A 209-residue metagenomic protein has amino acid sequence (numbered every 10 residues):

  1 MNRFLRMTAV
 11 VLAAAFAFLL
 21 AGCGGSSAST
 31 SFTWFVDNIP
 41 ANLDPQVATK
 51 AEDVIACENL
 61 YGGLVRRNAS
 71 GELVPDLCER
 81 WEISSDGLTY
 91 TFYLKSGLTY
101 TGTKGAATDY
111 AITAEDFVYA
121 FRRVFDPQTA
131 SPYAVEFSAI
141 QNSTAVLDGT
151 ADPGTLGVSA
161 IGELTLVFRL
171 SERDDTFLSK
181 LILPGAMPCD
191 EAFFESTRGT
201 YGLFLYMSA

Functional and structural regions predicted by a protein language model:
M1-A9: Bacterial N-terminal signal peptides that target proteins for export
L19-G22: C-terminal motif of bacterial Sec signal peptides marking the signal peptidase cleavage site
G24-S26: Bacterial signal peptide processing site
F35-S85, L205-A209: N-terminal lobe/hinge region of extracytoplasmic solute-binding protein
V65, A69, S96-T99, R122-A130 (+3 more regions): Sec-exported extracytoplasmic/periplasmic mature domains
E79-E136, V167: Aromatic- and charge-enriched surface segment that lines or borders ligand/interaction sites
E163-L164, R169-A209: Gly/Pro-rich hinge or "lid" segments in bacterial periplasmic/extracellular proteins
